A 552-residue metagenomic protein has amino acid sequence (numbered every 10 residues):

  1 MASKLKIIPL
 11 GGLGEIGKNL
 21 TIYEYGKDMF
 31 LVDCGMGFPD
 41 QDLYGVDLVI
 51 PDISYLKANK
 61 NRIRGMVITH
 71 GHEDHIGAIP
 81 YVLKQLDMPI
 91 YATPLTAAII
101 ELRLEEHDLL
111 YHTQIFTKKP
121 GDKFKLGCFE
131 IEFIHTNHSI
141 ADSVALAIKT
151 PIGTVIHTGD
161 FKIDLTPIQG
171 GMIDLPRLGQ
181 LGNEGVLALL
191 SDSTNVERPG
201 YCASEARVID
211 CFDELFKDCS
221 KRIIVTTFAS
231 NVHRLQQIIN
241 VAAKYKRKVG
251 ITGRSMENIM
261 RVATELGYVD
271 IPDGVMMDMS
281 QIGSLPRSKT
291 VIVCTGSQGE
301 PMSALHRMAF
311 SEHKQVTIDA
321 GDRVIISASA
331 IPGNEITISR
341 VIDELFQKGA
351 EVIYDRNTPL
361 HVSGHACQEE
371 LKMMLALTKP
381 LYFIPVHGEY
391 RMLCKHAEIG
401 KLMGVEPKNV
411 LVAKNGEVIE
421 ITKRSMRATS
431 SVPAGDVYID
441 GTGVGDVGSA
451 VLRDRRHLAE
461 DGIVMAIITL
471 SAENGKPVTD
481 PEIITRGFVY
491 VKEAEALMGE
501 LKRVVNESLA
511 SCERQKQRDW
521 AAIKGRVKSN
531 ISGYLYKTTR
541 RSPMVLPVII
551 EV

Functional and structural regions predicted by a protein language model:
A2-V67, H72-S284, S303-T317, I336-R340: His/Asp/Glu-rich metal-coordinating catalytic cores of metallo-dependent phosphodiesterases/hydrolases acting on
L13, L31, G37-Y44, R62-I63 (+5 more regions): A glycine- and charged-residue-rich anion-binding loop/surface
P89, I384, L546: Short glycine-rich phosphate-binding loop at a beta-alpha junction
L104, G400, L535: Conserved hydrophobic residues forming the short capping helix/wall of the S-adenosyl-L-methionine
K119, K414, R541-V545: Short Gly/Ser/Thr- and Asp/Glu-enriched loop/turn motifs at secondary-structure junctions
E197-S327, I331-R356, L360-K516, K524 (+1 more regions): Hard-cation-handling environments
K516-V552: C-terminal tails and terminal domains of large nucleic-acid-associated and other macromolecular-machine proteins
